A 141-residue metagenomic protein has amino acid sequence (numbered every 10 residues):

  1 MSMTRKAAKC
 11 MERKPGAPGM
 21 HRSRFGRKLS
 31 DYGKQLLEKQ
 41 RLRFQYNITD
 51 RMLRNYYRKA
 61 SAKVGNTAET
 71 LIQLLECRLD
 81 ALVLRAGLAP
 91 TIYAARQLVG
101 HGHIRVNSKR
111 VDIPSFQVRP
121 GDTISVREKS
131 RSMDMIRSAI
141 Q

Functional and structural regions predicted by a protein language model:
M1-A86, R110-Q141: Ferredoxin-like alpha/beta domains used as RNA- or RNAP-binding modules
Q73, R96-Q97: Short alpha-helical "patches" and their helix-cap loops
I92, L98-V99, V118: Short, well-ordered loop/turn sites that connect or cap secondary structure elements
G100-H101, Q141: A broadly tuned preference for mixed-charge, low-complexity surface segments
G102-R105, R110-D112: Glycine- and Gly-Pro-enriched alpha-helical subdomains that act as flexible, kink-prone "lid/hinge" or packing modules
